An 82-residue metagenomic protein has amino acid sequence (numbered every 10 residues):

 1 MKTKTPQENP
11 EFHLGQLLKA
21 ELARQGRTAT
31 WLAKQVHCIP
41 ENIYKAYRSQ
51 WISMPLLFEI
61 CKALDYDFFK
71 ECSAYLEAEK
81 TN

Functional and structural regions predicted by a protein language model:
M1-R27: A short, Lys/Arg-rich alpha-helix, primarily the initiator
R24, Q35, A63: Residues within the alpha-helical elements of helix-turn-helix
T28-A33: Short alpha-helical "recognition helix" segments of helix-turn-helix
H37-I52: Recognition helix of helix-turn-helix/homeodomain-like DNA-binding domains that insert into the DNA major groove
Y44-K45, F58, C72: Key DNA-contacting residues within the recognition helix of helix-turn-helix
S49-K62: Short, basic-rich loop-to-helix N-cap that marks the start of a DNA-contacting helix
D65-N82: Short C-terminal boundary/hinge segments that cap the last helix of small helical domains
